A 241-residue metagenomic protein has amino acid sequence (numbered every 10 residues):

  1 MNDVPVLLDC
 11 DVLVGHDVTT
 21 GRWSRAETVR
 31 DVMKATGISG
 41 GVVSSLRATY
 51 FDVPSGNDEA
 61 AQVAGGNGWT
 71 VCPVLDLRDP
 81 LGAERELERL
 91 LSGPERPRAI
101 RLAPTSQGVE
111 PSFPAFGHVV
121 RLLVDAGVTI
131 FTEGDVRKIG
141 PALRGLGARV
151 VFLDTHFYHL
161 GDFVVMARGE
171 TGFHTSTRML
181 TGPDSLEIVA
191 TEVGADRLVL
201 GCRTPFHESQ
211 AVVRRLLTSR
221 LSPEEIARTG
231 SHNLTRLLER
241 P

Functional and structural regions predicted by a protein language model:
M1-C10, R22-G40, Q210-P241: Mid-to-C-terminal alpha-helical segments outside catalytic/metal-binding sites
L7-V12, G41-S44, T70-L75, R98-L102 (+4 more regions): Hydrophobic faces of well-ordered beta-strands that scaffold small-molecule active sites in alpha/beta enzyme cores
D11, M33, A60, L90 (+4 more regions): Conserved, mostly hydrophobic/aromatic
G15-D17, A48-D52, R78-L81, Q107 (+4 more regions): Active-site environment of divalent metal-dependent phosphoester hydrolases
T28-V32, G56-V63, E86-G93, A115-V119 (+5 more regions): A general structural detector for well-ordered alpha-helical segments in enzyme core domains, enriched
S39, D52-F131: Active-site gating/metal-coordination segments in enzymes
S112-V199: Catalytic pocket-lining loop regions of alpha/beta-barrel enzymes, especially the amidohydrolase/enolase/GH5 lineages
E192, G201-S209: C-terminal active-site rim and adjoining tail of enzyme catalytic domains
